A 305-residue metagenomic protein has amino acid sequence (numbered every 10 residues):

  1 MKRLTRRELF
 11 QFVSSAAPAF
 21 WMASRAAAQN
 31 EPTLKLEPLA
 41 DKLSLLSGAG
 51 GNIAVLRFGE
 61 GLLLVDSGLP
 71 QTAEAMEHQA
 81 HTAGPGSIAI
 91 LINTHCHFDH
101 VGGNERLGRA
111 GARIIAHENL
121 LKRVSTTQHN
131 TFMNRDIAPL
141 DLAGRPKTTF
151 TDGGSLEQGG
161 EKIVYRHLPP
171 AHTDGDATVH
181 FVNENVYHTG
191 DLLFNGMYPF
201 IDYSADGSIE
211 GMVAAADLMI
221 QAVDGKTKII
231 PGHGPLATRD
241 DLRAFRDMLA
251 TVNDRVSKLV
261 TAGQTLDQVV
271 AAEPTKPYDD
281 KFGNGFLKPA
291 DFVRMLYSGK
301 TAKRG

Functional and structural regions predicted by a protein language model:
M1-A17: N-terminal secretory signal peptides and thylakoid transit peptides that target proteins across membranes
K2, Q264-G305: C-terminal regulatory/interaction regions
W21-S47: C-terminal segment of N-terminal export signals and the immediately downstream linker at the start of the mature
E37-H81, V179-F181, V186-G190: Conserved beta-strand hairpin/beta-sheet module of binuclear metal-dependent hydrolase folds, prominently
P38, L121-L168, T173-D174, V182-N183: Metallo-beta-lactamase
K42, L56, D66, H95 (+9 more regions): Divalent metal-coordination and catalytic microenvironments
G59-G61, Q71-I115: Active-site metal-binding motif and surrounding structural segment of the metallo-beta-lactamase
G61-L63, S67-Q71, S155, K162 (+2 more regions): Metallo-beta-lactamase
